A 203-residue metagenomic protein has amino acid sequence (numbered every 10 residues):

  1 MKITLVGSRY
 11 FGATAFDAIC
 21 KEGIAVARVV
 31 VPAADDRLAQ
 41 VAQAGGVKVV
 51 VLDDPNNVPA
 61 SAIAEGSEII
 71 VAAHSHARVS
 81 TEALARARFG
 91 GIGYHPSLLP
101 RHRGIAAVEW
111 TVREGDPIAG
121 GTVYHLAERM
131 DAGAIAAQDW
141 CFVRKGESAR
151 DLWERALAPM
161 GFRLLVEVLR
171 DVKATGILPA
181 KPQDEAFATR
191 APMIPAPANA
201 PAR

Functional and structural regions predicted by a protein language model:
M1-A33: N-terminal Rossmann-like dinucleotide-binding module
V6-R9, P32-A33, D53, A73-H74 (+1 more regions): Structural motif
V26, K48-V51, G90-G91, A119: Hydrophobic beta-strand scaffold residues
V31-N56: Conserved nucleotide-sugar phosphate-binding/catalytic loop shared by glycosyltransferases and other
R37-Q40, A60-S61, R101-V108: Short, charged, surface-exposed secondary-structure boundary motifs
N56-G66: Short amphipathic alpha-helix with an adjacent loop that forms part of the alpha/beta core around
I69-P192: Donor/substrate-binding cores of folate-linked one-carbon enzymes
I194-R203: Acyl-group handling in specialized metabolite and lipid biosynthesis
